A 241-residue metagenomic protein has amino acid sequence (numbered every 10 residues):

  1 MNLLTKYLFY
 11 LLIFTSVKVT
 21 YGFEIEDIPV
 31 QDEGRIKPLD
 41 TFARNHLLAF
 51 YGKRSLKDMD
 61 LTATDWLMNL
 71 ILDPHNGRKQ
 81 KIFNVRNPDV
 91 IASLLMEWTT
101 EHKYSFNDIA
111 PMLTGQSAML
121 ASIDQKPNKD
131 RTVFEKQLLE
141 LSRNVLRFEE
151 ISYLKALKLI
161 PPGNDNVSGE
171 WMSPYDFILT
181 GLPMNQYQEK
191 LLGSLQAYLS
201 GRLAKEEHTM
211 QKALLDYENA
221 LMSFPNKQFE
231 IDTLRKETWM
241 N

Functional and structural regions predicted by a protein language model:
N2-L3, V17-Y21: Membrane-protein biogenesis/insertion across secretory and organellar systems
L4-T15: Sec-dependent N-terminal signal peptides
V19-E237: Soluble extramembrane regions of membrane proteins in the secretory/endomembrane system
